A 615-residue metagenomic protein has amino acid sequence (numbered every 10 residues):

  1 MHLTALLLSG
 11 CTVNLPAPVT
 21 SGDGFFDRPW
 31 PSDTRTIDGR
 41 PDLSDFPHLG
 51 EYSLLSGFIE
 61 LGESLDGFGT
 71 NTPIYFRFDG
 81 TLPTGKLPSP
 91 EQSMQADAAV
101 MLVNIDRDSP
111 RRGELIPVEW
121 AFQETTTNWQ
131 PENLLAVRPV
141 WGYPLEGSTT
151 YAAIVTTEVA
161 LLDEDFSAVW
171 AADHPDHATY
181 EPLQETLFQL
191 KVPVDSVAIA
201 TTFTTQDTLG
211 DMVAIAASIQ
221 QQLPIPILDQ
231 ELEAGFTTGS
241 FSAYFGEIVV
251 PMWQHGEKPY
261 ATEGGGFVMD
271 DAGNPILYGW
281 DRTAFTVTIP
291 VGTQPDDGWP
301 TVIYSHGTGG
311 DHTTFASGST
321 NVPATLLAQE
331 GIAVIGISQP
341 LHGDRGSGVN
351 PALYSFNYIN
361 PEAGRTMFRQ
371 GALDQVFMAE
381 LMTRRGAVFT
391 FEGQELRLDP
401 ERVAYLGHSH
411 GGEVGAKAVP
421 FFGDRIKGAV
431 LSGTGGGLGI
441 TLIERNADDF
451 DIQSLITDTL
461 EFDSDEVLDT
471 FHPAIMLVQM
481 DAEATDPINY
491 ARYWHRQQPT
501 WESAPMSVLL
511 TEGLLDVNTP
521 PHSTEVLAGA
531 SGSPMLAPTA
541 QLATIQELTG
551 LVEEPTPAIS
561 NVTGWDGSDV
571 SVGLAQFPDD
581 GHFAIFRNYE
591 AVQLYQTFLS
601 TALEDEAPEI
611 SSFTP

Functional and structural regions predicted by a protein language model:
S9-G10: C-terminal motif of bacterial Sec signal peptides marking the signal peptidase cleavage site
V13-K258: Acidic, low-complexity Ser/Thr/Gly/Pro-rich repeat segments typical of extracellular/periplasmic and surface-exposed
L87-E91, R112-L115, G147-T150, L162-D173 (+10 more regions): Short, solvent-exposed loop/turn and secondary-structure capping segments
T127-L162, Y278-T320, A324: A conserved hydrophobic secondary-structure block that centers on an alpha-helix together with its immediately flanking
K258-T283, Q294-Q394: Cap/lid segment of the alpha/beta-hydrolase catalytic domain
M367-Q370, D424, G428-P615: C-terminal subdomain of alpha/beta-hydrolase-fold enzymes, centered on the catalytic histidine and its supporting
Q394-S409: Alpha/beta-hydrolase fold nucleophile elbow
L406-G407, G412-G423, A429, L527: Short glycine-enriched nucleophile-adjacent loop and the immediately C-terminal alpha-helix near the catalytic center
